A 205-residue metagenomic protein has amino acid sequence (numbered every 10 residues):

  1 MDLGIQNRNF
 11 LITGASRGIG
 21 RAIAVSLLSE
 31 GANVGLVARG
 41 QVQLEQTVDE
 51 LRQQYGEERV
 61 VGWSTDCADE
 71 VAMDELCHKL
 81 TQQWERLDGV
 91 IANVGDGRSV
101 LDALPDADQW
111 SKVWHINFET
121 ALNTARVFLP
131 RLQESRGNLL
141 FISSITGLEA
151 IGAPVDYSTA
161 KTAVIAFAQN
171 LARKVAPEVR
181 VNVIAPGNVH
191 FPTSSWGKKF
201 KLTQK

Functional and structural regions predicted by a protein language model:
S16-G18: Conserved glycine-rich cofactor-binding loop
E30-Q46: Conserved glycine-rich Rossmann-like NAD(P)H-binding loop of the short-chain dehydrogenase/reductase
V100-W114: Substrate-binding pocket helix/loop in short-chain dehydrogenase/reductase
A125, A160, A168: Active-site helix of classical SDR
P130, R173-P177: Alpha-helical segment proximal to the catalytic Tyr-Lys
S144: Residue(s) in the substrate-gating loop at a strand-loop-helix junction that position the organic substrate next
V189-K205: A glycine/serine/threonine-rich, flexible loop-to-helix segment that serves as the NAD(P) cofactor-binding "lid"
